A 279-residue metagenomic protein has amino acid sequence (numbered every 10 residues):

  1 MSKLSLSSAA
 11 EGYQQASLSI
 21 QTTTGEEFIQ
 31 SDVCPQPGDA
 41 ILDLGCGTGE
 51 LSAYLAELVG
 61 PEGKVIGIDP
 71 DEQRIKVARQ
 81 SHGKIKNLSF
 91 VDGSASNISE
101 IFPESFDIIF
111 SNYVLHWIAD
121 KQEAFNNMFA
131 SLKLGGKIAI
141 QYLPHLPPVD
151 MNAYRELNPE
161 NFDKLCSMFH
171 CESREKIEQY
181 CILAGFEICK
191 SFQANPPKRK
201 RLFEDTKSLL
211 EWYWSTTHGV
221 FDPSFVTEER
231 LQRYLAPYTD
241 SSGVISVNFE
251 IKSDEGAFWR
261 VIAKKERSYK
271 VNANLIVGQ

Functional and structural regions predicted by a protein language model:
M1-D39, E50-Y54, R74-V77, S81 (+1 more regions): Conserved class I S-adenosyl-L-methionine
A40-L44, T48-I98: Class I SAM-dependent methyltransferase SAM/SAH-binding core
E100-I109: A short acidic, Gly/Pro-enriched loop at the edge of an enzyme's catalytic core that lines a small-molecule cofactor
I108-K121: A short SAM/SAH-binding and catalytic strip from SAM-dependent methyltransferases
Q122-K137: A short glycine-rich, Lys/Arg-flanked "PGG" loop and its adjoining helix->strand segment in the class I
A139-N161: Conserved class I S-adenosyl-L-methionine
H170-Q279: Conserved Class I S-adenosyl-L-methionine
